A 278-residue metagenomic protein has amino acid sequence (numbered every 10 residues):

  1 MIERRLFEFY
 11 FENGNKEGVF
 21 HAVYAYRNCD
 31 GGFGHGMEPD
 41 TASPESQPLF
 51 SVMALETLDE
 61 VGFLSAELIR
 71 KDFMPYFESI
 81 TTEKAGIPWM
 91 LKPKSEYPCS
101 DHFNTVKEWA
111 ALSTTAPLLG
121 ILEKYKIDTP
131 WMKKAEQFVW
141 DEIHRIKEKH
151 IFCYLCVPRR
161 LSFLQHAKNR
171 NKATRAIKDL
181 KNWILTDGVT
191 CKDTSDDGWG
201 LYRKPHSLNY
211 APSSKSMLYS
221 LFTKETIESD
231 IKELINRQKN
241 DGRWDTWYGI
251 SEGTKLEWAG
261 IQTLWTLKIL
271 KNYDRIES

Functional and structural regions predicted by a protein language model:
M1-S278: Preference for long, amphipathic alpha-helical scaffolds in soluble/luminal domains and all-alpha bundles
